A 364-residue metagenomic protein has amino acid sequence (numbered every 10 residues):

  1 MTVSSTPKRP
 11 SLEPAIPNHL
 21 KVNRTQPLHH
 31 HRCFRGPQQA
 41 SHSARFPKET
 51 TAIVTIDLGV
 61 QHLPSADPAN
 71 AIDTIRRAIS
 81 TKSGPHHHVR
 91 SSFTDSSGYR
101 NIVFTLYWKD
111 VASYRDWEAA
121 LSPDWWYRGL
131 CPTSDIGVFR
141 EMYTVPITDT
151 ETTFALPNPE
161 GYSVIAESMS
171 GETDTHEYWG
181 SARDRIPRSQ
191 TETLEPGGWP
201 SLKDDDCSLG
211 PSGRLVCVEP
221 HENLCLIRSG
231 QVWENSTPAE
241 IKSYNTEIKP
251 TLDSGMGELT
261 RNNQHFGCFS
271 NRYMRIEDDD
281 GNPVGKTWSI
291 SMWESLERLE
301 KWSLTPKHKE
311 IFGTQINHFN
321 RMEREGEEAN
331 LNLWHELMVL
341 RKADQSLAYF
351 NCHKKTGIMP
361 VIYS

Functional and structural regions predicted by a protein language model:
T2-I102, Y107-R272, D278, E328-S364: Short S/T/G/P-rich N-terminal loop/turn motif that feeds into the first structured element of a domain
D110-A120, L296-H308, G313: Short amphipathic alpha-helices within nucleic acid-binding modules
T246, N262-G267, E297-R298, P306-E310 (+1 more regions): Long alpha-helical, hydrophobic tracts
I276-T287: Core of folded catalytic or high-affinity ligand/protein-binding domains in predominantly eukaryotic proteins
T287-W288, S303: Short, exposed beta-strand "edge-strand" segments with a Pro/Gly-rich flavor and a Y/T-containing core
W288-E294: C-terminal, helix-dominated tail/subdomain
K301, T305-S346: C-terminal structured domain segments
